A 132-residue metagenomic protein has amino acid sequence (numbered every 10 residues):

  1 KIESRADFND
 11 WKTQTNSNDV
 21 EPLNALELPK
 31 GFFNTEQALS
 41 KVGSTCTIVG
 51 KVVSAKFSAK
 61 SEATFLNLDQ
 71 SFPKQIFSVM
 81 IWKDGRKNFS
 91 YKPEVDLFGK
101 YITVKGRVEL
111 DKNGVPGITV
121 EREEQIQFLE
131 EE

Functional and structural regions predicted by a protein language model:
E3-E132: OB-fold single-stranded nucleic acid-binding module
